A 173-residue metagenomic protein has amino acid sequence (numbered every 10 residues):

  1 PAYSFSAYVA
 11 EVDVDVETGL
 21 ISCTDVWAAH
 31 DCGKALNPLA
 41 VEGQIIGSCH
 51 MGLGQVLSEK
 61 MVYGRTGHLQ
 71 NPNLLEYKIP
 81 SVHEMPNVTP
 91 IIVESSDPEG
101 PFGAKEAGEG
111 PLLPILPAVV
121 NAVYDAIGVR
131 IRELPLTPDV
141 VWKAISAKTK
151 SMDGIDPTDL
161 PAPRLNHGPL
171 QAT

Functional and structural regions predicted by a protein language model:
P1-T173: Cofactor-binding beta-sheet edge motifs in enzyme active sites
